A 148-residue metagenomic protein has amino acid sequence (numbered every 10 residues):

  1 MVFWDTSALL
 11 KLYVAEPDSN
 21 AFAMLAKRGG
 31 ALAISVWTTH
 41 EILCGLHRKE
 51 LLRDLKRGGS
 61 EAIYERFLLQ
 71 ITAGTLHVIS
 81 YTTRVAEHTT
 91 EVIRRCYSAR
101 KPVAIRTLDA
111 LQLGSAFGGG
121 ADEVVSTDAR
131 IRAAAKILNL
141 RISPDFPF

Functional and structural regions predicted by a protein language model:
M1, K101, L113-F148: Acidic, PIN/NYN-like endoribonuclease modules and their adjacent C-terminal/linker elements
M1-I63, A129, L138-S143: Short, well-structured N-terminal submotif of metal-dependent ribonuclease cores
M1-V14, Q70-V85: An acidic intrinsically disordered interaction segment
G29-L32, T75-H77, G118-E123: Short active-site oxyanion
A33-I34, S80, T107, S126: Short beta-strand scaffold positions
L52-T82: Helix-adjacent hinge/juxtasegments
T72-R100, L108-A110: Acidic catalytic patch
